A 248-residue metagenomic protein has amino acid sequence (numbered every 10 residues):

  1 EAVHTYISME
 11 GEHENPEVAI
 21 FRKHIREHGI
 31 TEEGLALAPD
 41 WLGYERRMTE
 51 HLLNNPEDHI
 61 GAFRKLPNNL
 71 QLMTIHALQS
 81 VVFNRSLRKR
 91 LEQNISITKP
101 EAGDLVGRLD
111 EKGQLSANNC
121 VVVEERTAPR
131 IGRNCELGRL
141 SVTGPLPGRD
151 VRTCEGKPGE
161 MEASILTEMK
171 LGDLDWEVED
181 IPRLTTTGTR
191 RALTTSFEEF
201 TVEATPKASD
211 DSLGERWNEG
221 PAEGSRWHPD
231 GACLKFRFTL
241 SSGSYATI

Functional and structural regions predicted by a protein language model:
E1-I248: Non-catalytic, substrate/partner-engaging modules appended to enzymatic cores
